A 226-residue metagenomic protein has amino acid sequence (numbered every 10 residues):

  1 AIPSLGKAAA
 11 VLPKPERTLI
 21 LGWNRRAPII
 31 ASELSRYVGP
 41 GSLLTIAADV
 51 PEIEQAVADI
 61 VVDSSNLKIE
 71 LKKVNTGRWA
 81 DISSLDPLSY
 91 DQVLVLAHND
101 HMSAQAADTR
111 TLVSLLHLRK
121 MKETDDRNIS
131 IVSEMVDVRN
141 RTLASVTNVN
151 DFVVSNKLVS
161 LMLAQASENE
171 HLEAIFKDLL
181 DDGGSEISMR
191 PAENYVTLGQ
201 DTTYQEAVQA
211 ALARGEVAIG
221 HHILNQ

Functional and structural regions predicted by a protein language model:
A1-Q226: Cytosolic regulatory regions of ion transport systems
